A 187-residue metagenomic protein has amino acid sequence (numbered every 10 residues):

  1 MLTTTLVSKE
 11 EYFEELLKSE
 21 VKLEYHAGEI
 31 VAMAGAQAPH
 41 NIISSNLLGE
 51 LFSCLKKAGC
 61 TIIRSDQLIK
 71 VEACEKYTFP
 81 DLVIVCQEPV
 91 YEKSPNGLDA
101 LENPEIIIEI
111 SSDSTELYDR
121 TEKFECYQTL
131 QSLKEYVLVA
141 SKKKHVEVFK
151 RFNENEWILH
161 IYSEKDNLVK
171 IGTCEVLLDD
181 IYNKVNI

Functional and structural regions predicted by a protein language model:
M1-I187: Gly/Pro/Ser/Thr-rich low-complexity, intrinsically disordered segments predominantly at protein N-termini
